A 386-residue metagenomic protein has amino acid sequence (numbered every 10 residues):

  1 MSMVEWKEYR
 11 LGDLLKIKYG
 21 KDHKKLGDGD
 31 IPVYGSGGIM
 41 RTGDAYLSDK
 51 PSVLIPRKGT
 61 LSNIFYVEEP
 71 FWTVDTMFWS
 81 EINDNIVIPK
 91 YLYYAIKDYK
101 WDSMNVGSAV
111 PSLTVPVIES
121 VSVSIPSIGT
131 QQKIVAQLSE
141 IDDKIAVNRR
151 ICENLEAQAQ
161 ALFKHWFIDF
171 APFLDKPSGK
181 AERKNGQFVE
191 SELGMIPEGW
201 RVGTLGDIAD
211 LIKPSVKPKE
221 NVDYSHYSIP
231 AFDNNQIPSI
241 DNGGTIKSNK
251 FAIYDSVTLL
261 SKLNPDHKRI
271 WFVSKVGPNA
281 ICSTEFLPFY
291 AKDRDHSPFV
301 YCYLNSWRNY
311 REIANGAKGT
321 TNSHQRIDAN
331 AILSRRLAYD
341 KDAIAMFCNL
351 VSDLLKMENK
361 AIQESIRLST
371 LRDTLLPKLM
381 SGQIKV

Functional and structural regions predicted by a protein language model:
M1-G35, S120-H165, K180-V216, A343-V386: Non-catalytic DNA-recognition/assembly elements of restriction-modification systems
S2-I125, K176-G179, N185-F188, G194-P197 (+1 more regions): DNA target-recognition domains and sequence-specific DNA-contacting regions of bacterial/archaeal
